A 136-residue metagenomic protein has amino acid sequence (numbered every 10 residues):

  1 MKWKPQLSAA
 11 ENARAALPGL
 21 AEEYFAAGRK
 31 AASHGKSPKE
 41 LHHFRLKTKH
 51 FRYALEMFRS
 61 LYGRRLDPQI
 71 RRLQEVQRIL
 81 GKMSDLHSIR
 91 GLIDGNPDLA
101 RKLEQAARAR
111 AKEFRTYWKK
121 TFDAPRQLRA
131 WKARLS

Functional and structural regions predicted by a protein language model:
M1-S136: Cationic, histidine-enriched alpha-helical/coil surfaces that engage anionic ligands
